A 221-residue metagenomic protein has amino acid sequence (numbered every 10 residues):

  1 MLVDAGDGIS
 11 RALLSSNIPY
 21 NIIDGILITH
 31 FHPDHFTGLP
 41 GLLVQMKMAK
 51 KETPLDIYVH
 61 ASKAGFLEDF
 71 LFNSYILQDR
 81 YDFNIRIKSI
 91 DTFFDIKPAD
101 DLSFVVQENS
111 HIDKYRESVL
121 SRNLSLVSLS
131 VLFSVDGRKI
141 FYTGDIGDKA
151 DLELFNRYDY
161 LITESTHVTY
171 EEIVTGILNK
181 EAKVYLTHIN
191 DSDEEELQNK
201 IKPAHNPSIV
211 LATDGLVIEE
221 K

Functional and structural regions predicted by a protein language model:
M1-I18, K88-K149, D214-K221: Core dinuclear metal-dependent hydrolase active-site scaffold
L2-G6, A12, D24-D34, H60 (+4 more regions): Active-site neighborhood of phospho(di)ester-bond hydrolases with catalytic His/Asp-centered motifs
D7-Y58, D159: Active-site metal-binding motif and surrounding structural segment of the metallo-beta-lactamase
I23, E52-P54, G137, R157-Y158 (+2 more regions): A general structural motif
D56-A61, R86-S89: Extended hydrophobic secondary-structure segments that form protein cores and membrane-embedded regions
E68-D79, E196-N206: Short, aromatic/basic amphipathic alpha-helical patches
Q78-I87: A glycine-rich helix N-cap at a beta->alpha junction
I146-E220: Cap/insert and terminal regions of metallo-dependent hydrolase folds
